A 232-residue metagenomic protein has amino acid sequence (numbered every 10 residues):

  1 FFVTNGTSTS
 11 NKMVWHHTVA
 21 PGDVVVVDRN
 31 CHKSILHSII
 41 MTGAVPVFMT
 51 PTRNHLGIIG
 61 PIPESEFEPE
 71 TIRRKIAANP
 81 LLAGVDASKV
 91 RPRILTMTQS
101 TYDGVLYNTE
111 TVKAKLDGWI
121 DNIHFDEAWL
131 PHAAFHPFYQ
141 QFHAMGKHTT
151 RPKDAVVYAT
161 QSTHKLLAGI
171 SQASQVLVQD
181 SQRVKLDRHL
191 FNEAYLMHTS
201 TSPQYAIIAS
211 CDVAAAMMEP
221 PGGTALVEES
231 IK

Functional and structural regions predicted by a protein language model:
F1: Glycine-rich active-site/cofactor-binding loop and its immediate structural neighborhood
N5-K232: Conserved PLP-enzyme active-site core in the AAT-like
